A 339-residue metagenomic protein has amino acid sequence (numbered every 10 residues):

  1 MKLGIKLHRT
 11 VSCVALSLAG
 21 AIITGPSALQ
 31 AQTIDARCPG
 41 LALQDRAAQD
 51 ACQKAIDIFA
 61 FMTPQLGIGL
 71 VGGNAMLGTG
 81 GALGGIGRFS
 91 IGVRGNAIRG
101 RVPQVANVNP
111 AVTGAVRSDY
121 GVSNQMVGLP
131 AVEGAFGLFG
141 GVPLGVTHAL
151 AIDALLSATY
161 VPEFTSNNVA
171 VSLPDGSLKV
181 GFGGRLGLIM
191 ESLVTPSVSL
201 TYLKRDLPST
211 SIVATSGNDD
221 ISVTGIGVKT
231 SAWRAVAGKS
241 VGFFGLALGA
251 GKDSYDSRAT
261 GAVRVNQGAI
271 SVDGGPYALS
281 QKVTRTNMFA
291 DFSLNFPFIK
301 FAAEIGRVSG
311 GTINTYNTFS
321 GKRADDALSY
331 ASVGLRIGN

Functional and structural regions predicted by a protein language model:
T24-A31: Sec/Tat signal peptide C-region and signal peptidase I cleavage site
A31-G176, I189: Transmembrane beta-barrel domains of Gram-negative outer membranes and organellar outer membranes
G87-V93, L150-L156, F182, P196-L200 (+5 more regions): Transmembrane beta-strands of outer-membrane beta-barrel proteins
G95-R99, L138, A158-F164, L188 (+6 more regions): Transmembrane beta-strands of outer-membrane beta-barrel pores
P103-V108, V161-L173, S209-D219, S257-A269 (+1 more regions): Outer-membrane beta-barrel translocator domains and adjoining extracellular loop/strand segments of Gram-negative
V122-M126, A170-L178, D219-K229, A278-T284 (+1 more regions): Replace "Gram-negative outer membrane beta-barrel proteins" with "bacterial and organellar outer membrane beta-barrel
L193-T286: Detector for outer-membrane/organellar transmembrane beta-barrel domains, recognizing the amphipathic beta-strand
F292-L294, D326-N339: Outer-membrane beta-barrel "beta-signal"
